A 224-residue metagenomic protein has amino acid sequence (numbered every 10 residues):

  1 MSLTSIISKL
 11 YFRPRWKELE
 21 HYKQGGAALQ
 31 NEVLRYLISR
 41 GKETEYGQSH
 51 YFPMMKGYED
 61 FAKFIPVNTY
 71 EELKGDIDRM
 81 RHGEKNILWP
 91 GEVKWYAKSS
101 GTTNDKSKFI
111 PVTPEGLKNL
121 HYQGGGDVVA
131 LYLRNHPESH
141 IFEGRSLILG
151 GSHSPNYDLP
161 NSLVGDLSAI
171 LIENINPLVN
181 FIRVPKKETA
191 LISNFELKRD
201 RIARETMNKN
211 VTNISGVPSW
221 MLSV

Functional and structural regions predicted by a protein language model:
M1-K98, N104-S223: Nucleotide 5′-phosphate-binding alpha/beta core
